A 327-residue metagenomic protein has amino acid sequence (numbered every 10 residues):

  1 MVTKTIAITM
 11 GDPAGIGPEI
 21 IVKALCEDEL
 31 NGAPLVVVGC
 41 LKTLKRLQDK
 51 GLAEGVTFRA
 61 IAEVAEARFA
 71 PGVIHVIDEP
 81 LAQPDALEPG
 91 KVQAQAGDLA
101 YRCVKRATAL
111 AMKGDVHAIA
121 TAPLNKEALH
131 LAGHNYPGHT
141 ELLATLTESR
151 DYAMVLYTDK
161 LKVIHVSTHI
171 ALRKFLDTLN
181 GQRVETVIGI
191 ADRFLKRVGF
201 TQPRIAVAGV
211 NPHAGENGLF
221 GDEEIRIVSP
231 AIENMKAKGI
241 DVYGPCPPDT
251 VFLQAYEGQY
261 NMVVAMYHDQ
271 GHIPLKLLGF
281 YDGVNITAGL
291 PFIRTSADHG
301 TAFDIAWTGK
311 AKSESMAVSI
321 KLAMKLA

Functional and structural regions predicted by a protein language model:
M1-H139, Q182-M266, Q270-N285, L290-I293 (+2 more regions): Contiguous, glycine/small-aliphatic-enriched amphipathic segments in soluble metabolic enzymes
P71-I74, T158-V163: Beta-strand-turn-beta hairpins that frame and shape the catalytic cleft of phosphate-ester-processing enzymes
L124-K126, H134, K160-L161, H169-L172: Short acidic/polar capping segments at secondary-structure boundaries
E141-R150, I170-F194: Active-site glycine-rich loop that binds ribose-phosphate moieties when present
T145-L161, A288-D304: Short, flexible loop segments at boundaries between secondary-structure elements
